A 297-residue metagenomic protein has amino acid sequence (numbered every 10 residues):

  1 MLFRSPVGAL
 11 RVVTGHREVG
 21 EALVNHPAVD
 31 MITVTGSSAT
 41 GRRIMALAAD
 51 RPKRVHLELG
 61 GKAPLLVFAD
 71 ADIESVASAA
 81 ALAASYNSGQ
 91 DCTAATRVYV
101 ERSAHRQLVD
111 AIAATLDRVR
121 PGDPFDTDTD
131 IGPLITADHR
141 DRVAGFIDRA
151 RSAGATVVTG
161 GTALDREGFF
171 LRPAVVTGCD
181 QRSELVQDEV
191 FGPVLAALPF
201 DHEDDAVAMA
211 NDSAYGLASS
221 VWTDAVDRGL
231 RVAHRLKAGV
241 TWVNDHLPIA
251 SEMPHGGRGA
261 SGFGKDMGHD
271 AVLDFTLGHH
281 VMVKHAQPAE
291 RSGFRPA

Functional and structural regions predicted by a protein language model:
M1-S75, F200: Rossmann-like NAD(P) dinucleotide-binding subdomain of oxidoreductase/dehydrogenase enzymes
V7, R11, P27, S37 (+12 more regions): Short glycine- and Lys/Arg-enriched binding-loop motifs that mark or flank ligand-binding interfaces
L10, I32, G61, E101 (+5 more regions): Residue-level signal for inorganic ion chemistry
V13, V34, L66, V98-R102 (+3 more regions): Active-site-adjacent beta-strand anchor residues
A22-L23, A79, M209, V232: CheY-like receiver
V24, R43-L47, D110-A111, A233-H234 (+1 more regions): Short amphipathic alpha-helical segments
V29, L66, R120, I147 (+3 more regions): Conserved C-terminal structural/oligomerization subdomain of aldehyde/semialdehyde dehydrogenase
A39-D180, V243, E290-S292, P296: ALDH superfamily catalytic-core signature
